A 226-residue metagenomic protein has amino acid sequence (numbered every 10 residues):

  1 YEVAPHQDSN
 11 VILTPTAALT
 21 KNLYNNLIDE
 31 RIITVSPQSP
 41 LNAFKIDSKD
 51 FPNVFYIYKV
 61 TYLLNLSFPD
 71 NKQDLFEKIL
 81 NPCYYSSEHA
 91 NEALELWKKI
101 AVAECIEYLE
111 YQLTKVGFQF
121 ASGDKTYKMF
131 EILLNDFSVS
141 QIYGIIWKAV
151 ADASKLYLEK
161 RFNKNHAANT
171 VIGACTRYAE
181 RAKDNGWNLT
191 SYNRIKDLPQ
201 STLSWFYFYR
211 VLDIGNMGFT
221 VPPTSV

Functional and structural regions predicted by a protein language model:
Y1-V226: Basic, alpha-helical nucleic-acid-binding regions used in initiation and control of genome expression
